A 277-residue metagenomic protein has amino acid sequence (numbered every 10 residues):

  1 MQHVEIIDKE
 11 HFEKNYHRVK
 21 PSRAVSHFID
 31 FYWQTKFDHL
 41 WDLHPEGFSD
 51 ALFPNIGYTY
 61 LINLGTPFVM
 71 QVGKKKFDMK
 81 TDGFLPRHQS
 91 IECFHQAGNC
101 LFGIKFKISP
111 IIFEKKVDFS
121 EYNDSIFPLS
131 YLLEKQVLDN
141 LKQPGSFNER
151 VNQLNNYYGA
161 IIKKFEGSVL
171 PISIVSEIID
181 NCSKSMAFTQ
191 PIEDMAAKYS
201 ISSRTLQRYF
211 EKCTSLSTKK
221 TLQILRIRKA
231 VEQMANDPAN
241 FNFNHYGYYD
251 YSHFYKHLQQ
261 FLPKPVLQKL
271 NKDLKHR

Functional and structural regions predicted by a protein language model:
M1-S176, S183-S185, I192-E193, Y199-S203 (+4 more regions): Alpha-helical bundle regulatory/interaction domains
V169-S173, F210-M234, H257-L274: Alpha-helical DNA-contacting segments of helix-turn-helix folds
N181-S185, E232-Q233: Short alpha-helical segment immediately N-terminal to, or the first helix within, an HTH/HTH-like DNA-binding domain
P191-I192, Y209-F210: Extended amphipathic alpha-helical scaffolding segments in membrane-proximal extra-membrane regions of membrane
